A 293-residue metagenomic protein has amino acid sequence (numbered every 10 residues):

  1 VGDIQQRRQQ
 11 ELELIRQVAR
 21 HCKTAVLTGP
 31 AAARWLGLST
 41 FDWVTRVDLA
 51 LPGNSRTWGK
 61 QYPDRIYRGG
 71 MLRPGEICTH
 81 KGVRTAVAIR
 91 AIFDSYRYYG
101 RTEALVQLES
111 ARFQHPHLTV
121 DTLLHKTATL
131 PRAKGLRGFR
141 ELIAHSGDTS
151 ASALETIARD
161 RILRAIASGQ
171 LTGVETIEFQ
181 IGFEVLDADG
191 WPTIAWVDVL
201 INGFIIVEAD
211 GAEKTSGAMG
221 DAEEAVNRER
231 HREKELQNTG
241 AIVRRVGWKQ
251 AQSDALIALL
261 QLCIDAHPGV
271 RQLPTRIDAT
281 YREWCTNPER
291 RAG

Functional and structural regions predicted by a protein language model:
V1-G135, L154, R159, P268-G293: Short gly/ser-rich loop at a beta-strand->alpha-helix junction or flexible surface loop bordering the NTP-binding
F113, L118-G293: Surface segments flanking catalytic/ligand-binding clefts of nucleic-acid enzymes
